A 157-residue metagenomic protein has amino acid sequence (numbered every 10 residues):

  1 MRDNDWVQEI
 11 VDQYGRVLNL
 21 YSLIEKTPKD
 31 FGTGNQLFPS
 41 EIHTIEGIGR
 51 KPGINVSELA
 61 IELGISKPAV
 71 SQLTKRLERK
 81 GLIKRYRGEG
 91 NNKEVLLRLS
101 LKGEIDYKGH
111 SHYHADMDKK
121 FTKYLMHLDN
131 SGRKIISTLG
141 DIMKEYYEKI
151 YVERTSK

Functional and structural regions predicted by a protein language model:
M1-P39: N-terminal leader segment of winged-helix/HTH proteins
D5-Q8, H112, D116-K157: Terminal interaction helix/tail motif
W6, S40-E41, K102, M117: N-terminal positioning helix adjacent to the helix-turn-helix/winged-helix DNA-binding module
D12-G15, N19, I42, E104 (+3 more regions): Generic structural signal for well-ordered, non-transmembrane alpha-helical segments in soluble/cytosolic regions
E25-I65: N-terminal helix-turn-helix DNA-binding core of bacterial DNA-binding proteins
P68: Key DNA-contact positions within bacterial/archaeal DNA-binding proteins
K75-K134: Charged, amphipathic alpha-helical coiled-coil/dimerization segments
